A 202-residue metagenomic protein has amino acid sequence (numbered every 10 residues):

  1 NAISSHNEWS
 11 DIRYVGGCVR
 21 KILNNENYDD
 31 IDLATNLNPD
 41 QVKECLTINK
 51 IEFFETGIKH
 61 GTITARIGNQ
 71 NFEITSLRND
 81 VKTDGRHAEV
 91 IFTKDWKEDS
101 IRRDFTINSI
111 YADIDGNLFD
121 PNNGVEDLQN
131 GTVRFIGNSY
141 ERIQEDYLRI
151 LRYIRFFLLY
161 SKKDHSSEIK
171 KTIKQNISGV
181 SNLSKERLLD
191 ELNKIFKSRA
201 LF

Functional and structural regions predicted by a protein language model:
N1-F202: Catalytic cores of the polymerase beta-like nucleotidyltransferase superfamily and closely associated nucleotide
